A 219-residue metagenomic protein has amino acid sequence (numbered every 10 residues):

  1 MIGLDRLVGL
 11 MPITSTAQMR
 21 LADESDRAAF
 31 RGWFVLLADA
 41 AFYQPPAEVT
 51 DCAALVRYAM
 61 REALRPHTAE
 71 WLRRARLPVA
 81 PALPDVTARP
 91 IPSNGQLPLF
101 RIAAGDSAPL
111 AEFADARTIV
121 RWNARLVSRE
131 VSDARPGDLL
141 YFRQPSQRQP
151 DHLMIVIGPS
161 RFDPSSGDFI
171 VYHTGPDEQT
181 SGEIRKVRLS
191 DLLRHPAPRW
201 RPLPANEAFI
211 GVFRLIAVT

Functional and structural regions predicted by a protein language model:
I2-A111: N-terminal capping segments
R6, M11, A17-M19, R117 (+3 more regions): Residue-level marker of intrinsically disordered, low-complexity segments enriched for small/polar residues
A80-Q179: ...with weaker cross-activation on analogous glycine-rich loops/strands in unrelated enzymes
S166-T219: Low-complexity, Gly/Ser/Thr/Pro-rich intrinsically disordered linker/tail segments
